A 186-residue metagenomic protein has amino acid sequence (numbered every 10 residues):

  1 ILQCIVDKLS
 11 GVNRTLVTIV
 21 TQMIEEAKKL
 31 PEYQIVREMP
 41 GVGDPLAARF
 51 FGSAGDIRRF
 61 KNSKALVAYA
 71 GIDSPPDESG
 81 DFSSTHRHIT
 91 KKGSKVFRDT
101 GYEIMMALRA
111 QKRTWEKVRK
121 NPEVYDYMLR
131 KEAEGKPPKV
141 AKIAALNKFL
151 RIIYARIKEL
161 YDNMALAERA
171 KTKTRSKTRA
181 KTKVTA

Functional and structural regions predicted by a protein language model:
I1-P45, A54, K112, E116-V118: Helix-hairpin-helix/helix-loop-helix acidic hairpins
C4, D99-A107, K148-A155: Short, hydrophobic/amphipathic alpha-helical patches that form generic packing surfaces within helical domains
R14-V17, T21, M106, Y154 (+1 more regions): Charged/polar positions within long, soluble alpha-helices
A27-K28, R58-R59, A141: Short, surface-exposed helix-loop/turn micro-motifs enriched in polar/charged residues
Q34-E38, D44-P45, R49-E134, P138 (+1 more regions): Phosphate-backbone recognition surface of nucleic-acid-processing proteins
L129-K171, K181-V184: Basic, amphipathic alpha-helical segments enriched in Lys/Arg and hydrophobic/aromatic residues
